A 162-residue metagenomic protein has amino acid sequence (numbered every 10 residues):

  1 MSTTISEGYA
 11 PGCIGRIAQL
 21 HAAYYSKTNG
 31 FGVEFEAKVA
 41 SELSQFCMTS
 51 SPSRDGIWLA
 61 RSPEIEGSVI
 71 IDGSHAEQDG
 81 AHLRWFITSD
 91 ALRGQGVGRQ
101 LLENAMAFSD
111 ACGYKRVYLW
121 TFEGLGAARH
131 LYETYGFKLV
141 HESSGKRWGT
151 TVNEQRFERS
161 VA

Functional and structural regions predicted by a protein language model:
S2, A10-C13, K115-A162: C-terminal "cap" of GNAT-fold acetyltransferases
T3, E7-A91, R99-N104, F108 (+3 more regions): Acetyl-CoA-dependent GNAT
Q78, G96, A127: Residues that form or flank phosphate/diphosphate-binding pockets in enzymes that use nucleotide phosphates
S89-Q95, E123-G124: Active-site acidic-Proline motif in GNAT/NAT acetyltransferases
